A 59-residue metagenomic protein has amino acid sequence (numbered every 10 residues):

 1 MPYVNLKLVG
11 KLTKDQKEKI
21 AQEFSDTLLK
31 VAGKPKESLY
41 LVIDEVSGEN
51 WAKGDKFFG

Functional and structural regions predicted by a protein language model:
P2-G59: A domain-level signal for the structural core that forms small-molecule/cofactor-binding pockets and catalytic centers
